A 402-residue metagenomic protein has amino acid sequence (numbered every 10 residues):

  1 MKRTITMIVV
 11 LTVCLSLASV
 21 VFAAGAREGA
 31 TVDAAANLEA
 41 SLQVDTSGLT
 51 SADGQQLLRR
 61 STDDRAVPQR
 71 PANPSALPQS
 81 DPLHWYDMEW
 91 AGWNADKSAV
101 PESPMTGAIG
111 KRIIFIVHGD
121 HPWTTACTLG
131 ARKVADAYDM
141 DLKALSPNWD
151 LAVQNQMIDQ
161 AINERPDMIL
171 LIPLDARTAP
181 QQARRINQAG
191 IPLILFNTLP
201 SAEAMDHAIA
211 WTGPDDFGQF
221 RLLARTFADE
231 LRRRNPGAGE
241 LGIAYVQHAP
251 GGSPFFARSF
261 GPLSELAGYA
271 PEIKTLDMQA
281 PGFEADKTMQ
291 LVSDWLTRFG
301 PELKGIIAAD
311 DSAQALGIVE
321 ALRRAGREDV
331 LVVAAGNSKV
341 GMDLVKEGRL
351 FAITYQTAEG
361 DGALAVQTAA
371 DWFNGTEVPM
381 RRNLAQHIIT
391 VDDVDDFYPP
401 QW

Functional and structural regions predicted by a protein language model:
L38-K111, V246-P250, E265, T357-W402: Hinge/cleft segment of the Venus flytrap/periplasmic-binding protein
W93-P101, T125, L142-R165, D277-F299 (+1 more regions): Structural motif
P101-C127, A210-W211, L241-P250: Short beta-strand segments enriched in small/hydrophobic residues
R112-I113, V117, A131, L222-A270 (+3 more regions): An alpha-beta-alpha
W123-M140, Q219-L223, S253-I273, K287-L291 (+2 more regions): Short, solvent-exposed amphipathic alpha-helices that sit in or adjacent to ligand/effector-binding or catalytic
Q154, W211-L241, A257, T288-L291 (+3 more regions): Hydrophobic alpha-helical segments within soluble ligand-binding/sensing domains
L171-Q188, G261-P262, D277-L344: Hydrophobic alpha-helical
R177, Q181-G218, G242, S338-K346 (+2 more regions): Flexible loop/hinge segments that line or gate small-molecule binding clefts
